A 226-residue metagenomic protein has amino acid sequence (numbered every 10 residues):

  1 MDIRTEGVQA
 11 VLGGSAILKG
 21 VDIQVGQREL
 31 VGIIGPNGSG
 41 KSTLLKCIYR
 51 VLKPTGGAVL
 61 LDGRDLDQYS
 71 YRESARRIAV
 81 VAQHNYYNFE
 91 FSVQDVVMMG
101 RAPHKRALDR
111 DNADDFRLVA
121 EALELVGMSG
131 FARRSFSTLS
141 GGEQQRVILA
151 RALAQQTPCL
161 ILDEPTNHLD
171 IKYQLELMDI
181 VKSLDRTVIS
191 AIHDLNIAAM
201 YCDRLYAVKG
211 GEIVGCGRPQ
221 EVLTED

Functional and structural regions predicted by a protein language model:
I3-T5, L18: Conserved structural motif at the start of ABC-family nucleotide-binding domains
I34-P36: The feature captures the beta-strand-to-loop junction immediately N-terminal to the Walker
Y49: Helix-to-loop junction immediately C-terminal to a conserved catalytic motif
G57-D65, S74: Conserved ABC transporter NBD signature motif
M98, A113-F131: Conserved ABC ATPase "signature" region
S135-L139, E143: Conserved ABC ATPase signature
L160-E164: Catalytic Walker B motif of ABC-type/P-loop ATPase nucleotide-binding domains
